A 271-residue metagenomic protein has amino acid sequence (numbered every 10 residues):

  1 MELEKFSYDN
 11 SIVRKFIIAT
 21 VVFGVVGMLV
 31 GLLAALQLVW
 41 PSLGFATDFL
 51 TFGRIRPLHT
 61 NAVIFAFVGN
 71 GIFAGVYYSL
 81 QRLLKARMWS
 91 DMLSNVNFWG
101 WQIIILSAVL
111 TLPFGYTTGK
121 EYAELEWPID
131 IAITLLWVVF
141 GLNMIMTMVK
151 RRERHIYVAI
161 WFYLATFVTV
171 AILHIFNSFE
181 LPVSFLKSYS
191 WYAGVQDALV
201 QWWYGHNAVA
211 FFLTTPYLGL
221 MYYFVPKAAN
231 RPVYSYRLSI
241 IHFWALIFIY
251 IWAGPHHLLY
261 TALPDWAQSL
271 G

Functional and structural regions predicted by a protein language model:
M1-I17, S42-F49, Y189-D197: Extramembrane terminal tails and long inter-domain/linker segments of multi-pass membrane proteins
E2-D9, V138-I156: Cytoplasmic juxtamembrane interface segments
R14-F45, F49-Y116, W127-M148, I160-F185 (+3 more regions): Hydrophobic cores of alpha-helical transmembrane segments in multi-pass integral membrane proteins
E121-L125: Segments that form or flank anion-binding pockets
D265-S269: Contiguous transmembrane helix-bundle modules in multi-pass membrane proteins
